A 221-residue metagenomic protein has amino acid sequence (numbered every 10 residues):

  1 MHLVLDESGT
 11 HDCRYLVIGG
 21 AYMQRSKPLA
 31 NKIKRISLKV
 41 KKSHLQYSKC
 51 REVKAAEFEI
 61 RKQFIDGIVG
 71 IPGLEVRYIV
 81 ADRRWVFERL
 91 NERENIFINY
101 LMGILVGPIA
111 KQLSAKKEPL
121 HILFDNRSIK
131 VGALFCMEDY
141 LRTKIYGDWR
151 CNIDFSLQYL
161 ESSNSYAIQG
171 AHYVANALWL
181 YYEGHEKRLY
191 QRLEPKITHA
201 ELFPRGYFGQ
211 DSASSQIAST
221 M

Functional and structural regions predicted by a protein language model:
M1-M221: Phosphate-ester processing/binding pockets and catalytic centers
